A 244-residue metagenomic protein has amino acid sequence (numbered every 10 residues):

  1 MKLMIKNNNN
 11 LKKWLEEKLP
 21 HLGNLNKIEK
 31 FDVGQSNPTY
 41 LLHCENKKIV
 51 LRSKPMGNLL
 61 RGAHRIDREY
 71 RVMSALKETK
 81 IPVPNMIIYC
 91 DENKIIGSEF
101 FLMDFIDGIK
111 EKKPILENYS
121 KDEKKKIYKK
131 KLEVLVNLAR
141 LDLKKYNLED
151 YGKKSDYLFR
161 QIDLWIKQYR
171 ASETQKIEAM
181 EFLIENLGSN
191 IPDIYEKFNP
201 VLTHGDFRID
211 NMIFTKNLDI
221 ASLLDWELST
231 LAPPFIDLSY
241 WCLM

Functional and structural regions predicted by a protein language model:
M1-G23: Juxta-kinase regulatory segment immediately upstream of eukaryotic protein kinase catalytic domains
G23-E29: Conserved N-terminal boundary motif of the eukaryotic protein kinase catalytic domain
E29-F182, N186, N190-V201, L218: ATP-binding pocket architecture of kinase catalytic cores
V201-L202, T215-M244: Active-site Asp-x-Gly
L202-H204, I209: Catalytic-loop of the protein kinase fold
